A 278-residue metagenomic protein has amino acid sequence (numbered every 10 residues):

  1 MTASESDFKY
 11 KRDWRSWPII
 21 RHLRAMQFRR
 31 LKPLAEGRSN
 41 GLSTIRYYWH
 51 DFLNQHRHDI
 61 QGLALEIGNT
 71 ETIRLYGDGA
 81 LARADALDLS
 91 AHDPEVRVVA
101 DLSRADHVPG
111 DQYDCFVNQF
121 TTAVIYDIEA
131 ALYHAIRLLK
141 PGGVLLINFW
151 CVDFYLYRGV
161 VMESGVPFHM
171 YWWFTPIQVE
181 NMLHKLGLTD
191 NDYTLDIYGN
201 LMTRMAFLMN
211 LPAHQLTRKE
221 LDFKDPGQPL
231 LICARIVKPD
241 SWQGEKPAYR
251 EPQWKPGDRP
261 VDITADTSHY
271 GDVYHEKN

Functional and structural regions predicted by a protein language model:
T2-D111, C115, G244-N278: Conserved N-terminal segment of class I S-adenosyl-L-methionine
A35-S43, G165-M170, K219-K224: Active-site rim elements
Q55, D196-N278: A C-terminal cap/extension of S-adenosyl-L-methionine-dependent methyltransferases that defines the acceptor-substrate
H58, Y126, K140: Short conserved AdoMet
D114-D127: A short SAM/SAH-binding and catalytic strip from SAM-dependent methyltransferases
E129-V144: A short glycine-rich, Lys/Arg-flanked "PGG" loop and its adjoining helix->strand segment in the class I
I147-F149, D153: Acidic carboxylate diad motif detector
R158-M182, G227: Acceptor-substrate binding/catalytic loop of class I
